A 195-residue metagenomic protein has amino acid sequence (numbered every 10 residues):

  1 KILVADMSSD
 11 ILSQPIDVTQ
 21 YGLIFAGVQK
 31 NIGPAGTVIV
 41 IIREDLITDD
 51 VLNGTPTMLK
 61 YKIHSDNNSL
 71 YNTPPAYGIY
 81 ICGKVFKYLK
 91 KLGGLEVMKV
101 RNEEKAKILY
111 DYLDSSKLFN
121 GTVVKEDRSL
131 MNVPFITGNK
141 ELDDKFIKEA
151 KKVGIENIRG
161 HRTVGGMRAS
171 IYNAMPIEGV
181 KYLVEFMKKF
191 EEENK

Functional and structural regions predicted by a protein language model:
K1-T19: Catalytic PLP-binding core of fold-type I/II PLP enzymes
V4, V18-Q29, V38: Conserved active-site segment immediately N-terminal to the catalytic lysine that forms the internal aldimine
P15-T19, K30-P34, K125-E126, G160-H161: Solvent-exposed alpha-helices and their adjacent loops that cap or buttress functional pockets in soluble metabolic
V28-Y110, V124, E193-K195: Active-site C-terminal subdomain of aminotransferase-like
I42, F135-N139, I171-N173: Short beta-strand-to-loop capping motifs
L118-T122, G154-G160: A short linear hydrophobic-aromatic micro-motif
F119-A150: Conserved PLP-binding catalytic core of the aspartate aminotransferase-like
K152, G165-K195: PLP-dependent enzyme catalytic core of the Aspartate aminotransferase-like
